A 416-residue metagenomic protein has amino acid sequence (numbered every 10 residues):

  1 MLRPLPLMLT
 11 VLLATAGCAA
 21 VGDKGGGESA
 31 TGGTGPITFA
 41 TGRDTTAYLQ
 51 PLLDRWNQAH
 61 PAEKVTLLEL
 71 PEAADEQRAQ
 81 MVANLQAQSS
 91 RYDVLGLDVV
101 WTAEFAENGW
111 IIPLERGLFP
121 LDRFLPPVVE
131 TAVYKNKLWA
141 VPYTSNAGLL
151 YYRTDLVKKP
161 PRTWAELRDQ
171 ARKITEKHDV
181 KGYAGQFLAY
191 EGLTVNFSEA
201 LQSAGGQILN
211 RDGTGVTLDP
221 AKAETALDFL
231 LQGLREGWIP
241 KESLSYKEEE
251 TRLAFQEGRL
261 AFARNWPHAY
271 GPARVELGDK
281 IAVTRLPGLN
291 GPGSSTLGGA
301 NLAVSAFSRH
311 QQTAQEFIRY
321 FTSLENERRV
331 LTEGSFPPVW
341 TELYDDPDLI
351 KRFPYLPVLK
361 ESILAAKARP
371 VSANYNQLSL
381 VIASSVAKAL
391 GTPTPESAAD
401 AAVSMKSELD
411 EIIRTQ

Functional and structural regions predicted by a protein language model:
P4-A103, N290, Q312, R329 (+1 more regions): Conserved N-terminal structural module of periplasmic/extracytoplasmic solute-binding proteins
L70-M81, V100, E166, E242-Q256: Short helix-initiation/N-cap motifs at beta->coil->alpha
V82, R91-D93, L121-D155, E166 (+4 more regions): A structural signal for short loop-to-beta-strand junctions that line the ligand-binding cleft of periplasmic/secreted
V99-A147, K159, E166-R168, H178 (+2 more regions): Hinge/lid segment of periplasmic solute-binding proteins
R116-F124, G182, Q186-F187, G206-L227 (+4 more regions): Short, solvent-exposed loop/beta-turn-alpha elements that line the ligand-binding surface or hinge of extracytoplasmic
Q170-A171, T214-L244: Glycine-centered hinge/linker elements that transmit conformational signals in sensory and ligand-binding systems
P267-G278, L289-S385: C-terminal lobe and pocket-closing loops of periplasmic/extracytoplasmic Venus-flytrap solute-binding proteins
L364-Q416: Conserved C-terminal helix/tail region of periplasmic/extracytoplasmic solute-binding proteins
